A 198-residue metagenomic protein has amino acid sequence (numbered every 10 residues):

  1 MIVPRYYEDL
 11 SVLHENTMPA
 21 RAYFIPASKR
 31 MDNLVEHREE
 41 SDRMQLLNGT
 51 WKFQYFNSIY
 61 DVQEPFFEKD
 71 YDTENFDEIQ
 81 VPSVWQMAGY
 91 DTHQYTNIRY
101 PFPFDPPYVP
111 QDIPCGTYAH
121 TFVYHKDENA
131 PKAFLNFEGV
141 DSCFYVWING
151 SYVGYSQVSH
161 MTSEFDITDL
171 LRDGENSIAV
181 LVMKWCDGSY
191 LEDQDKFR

Functional and structural regions predicted by a protein language model:
I2-M18, P26, N33, H37-R38 (+4 more regions): Accessory beta-strand-rich segments of carbohydrate-active enzymes
Y23-D42, N57-Q63, P103-F104: Short, charged low-complexity linear motifs
R43-Q54: Mature N-terminal segment immediately following signal peptide/propeptide cleavage in secreted/periplasmic
L47-N48, T73, Y118-A119: Hydrophobic residues on conserved beta-strands that form the core of alpha/beta folds
K52-S58, P65-Q94: Predominantly extracellular/luminal regions of secreted and cell-surface proteins, especially disulfide-bonded
D70-T73, I98, V153-G154, F197-R198: Short, low-complexity, polar/charged sequence segments that are solvent-exposed and flexible
T96-P107, D112: Short glycine/proline-rich turn/loop motifs
